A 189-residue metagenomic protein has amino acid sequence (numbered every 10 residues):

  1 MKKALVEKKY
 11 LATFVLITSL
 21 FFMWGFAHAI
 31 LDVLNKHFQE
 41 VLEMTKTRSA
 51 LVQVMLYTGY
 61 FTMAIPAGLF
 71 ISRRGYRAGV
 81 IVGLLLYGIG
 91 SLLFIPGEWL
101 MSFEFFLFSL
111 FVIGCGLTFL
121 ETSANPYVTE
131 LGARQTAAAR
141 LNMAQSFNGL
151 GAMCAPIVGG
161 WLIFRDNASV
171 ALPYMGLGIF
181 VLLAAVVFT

Functional and structural regions predicted by a protein language model:
A12-M44, N125: Extracytoplasmic
G25, A29, G114-T122, M153: Small-residue-rich segments within alpha-helical transmembrane domains of MFS-like 12-TM solute carriers
L51-L69: Central cavity-lining transmembrane alpha-helices of secondary-active solute carriers, predominantly the Major
M63-Y76, I163: Helix-to-loop junctions at the C-terminal end of transmembrane segments in multipass secondary transporters
L85-L100: C-terminal ends and interior cores of transmembrane alpha-helices in multi-pass membrane transporters/permeases
S109-S146: Cytoplasmic helix-loop-helix junction between adjacent transmembrane helices in 12-TM secondary transporters
A144-T189: Helix-loop-helix hairpin linking two adjacent transmembrane segments in secondary transporters
